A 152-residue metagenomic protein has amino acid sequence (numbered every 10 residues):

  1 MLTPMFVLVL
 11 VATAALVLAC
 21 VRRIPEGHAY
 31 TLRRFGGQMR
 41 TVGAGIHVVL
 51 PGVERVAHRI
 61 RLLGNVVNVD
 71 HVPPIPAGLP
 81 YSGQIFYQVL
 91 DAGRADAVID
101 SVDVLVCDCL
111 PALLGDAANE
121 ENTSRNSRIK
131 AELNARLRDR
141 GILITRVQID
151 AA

Functional and structural regions predicted by a protein language model:
M1-V66, A135, D139-G141, R146-A152: Interfacial loop/beta elements and low-complexity acidic/Ser/Thr-rich segments of macromolecular assembly/processing
F35, I60-A152: Amphipathic, interface-forming alpha-helical segments with heptad-repeat character
